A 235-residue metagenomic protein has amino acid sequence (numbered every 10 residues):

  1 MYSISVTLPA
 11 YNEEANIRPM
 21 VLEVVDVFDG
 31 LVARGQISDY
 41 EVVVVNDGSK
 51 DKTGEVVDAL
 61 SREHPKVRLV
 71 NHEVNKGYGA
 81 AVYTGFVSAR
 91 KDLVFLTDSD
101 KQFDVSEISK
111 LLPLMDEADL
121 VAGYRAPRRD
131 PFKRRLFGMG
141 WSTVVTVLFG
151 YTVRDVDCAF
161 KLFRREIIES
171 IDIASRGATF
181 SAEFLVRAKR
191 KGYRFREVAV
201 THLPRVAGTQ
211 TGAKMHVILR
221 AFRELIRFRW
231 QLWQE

Functional and structural regions predicted by a protein language model:
M1-D26, G30, R34-I37: N-proximal low-complexity "stem/linker" segments adjacent to membrane-targeting elements
S3-S5, E41, E183: Cell-envelope/extracellular polymer assembly enzymes that use nucleotide-activated donors
E13-N16, S49, Y78: Donor nucleotide-sugar binding loop of glycosyltransferases
V32-G48, V70-H72: Short beta-strand/loop segment that forms part of the nucleotide-sugar
V43-E55, K101: A conserved acidic beta->alpha catalytic loop
H72-S88, L93, Q102-A178, P204-A221 (+1 more regions): Acceptor/aglycone-binding surface of glycosyltransferases and processive sugar-polymer synthases
Y151-T152, I173-R176, L185-L203: Catalytic donor-sugar/metal-binding loop of nucleotide-sugar-dependent glycosyltransferases
